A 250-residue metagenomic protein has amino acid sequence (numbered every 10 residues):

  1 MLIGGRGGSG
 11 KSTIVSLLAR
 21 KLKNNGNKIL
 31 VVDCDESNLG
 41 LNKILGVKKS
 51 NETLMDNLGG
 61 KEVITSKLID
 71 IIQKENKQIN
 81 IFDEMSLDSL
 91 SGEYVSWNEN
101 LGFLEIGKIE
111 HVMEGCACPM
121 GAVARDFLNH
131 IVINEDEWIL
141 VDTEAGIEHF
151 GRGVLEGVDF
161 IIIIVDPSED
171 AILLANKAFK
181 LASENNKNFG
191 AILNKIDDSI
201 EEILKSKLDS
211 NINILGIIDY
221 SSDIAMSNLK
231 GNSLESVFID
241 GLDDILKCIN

Functional and structural regions predicted by a protein language model:
I3: Hydrophobic anchor at the beta1->P-loop junction of P-loop NTPases
G7-G8: Walker A (P-loop) phosphate-binding loop of P-loop NTPases
K11: Conserved lysine of the Walker
L17, P119-I217, A225-M226: Conserved catalytic-core segment of NTP-binding enzymes
K23-N98: N-terminal phosphate/diphosphate-binding loop that engages ATP/GTP or pyrophosphate donors across diverse enzyme folds
D35-S37, K195-D197, S221: Residues in the short beta-alpha loop(s) of Rossmann-like NAD(P)-binding domains
I79-Y94, G102-I139: Cytosolic-facing regulatory segments adjacent to core modules
N228-I239: C-terminal boundary of histidine-terminating zinc-finger modules
